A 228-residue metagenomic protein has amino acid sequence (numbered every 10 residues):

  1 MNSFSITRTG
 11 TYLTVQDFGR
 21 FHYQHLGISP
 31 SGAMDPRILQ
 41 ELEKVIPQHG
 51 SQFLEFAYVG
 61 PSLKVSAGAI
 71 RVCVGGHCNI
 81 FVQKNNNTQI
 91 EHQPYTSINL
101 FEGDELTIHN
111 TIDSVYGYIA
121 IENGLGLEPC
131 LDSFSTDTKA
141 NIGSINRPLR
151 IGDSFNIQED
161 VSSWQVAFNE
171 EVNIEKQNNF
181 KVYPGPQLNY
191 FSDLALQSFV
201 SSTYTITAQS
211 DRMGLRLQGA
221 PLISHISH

Functional and structural regions predicted by a protein language model:
M1-H228: Conserved "landmark" site that anchors the functional core of diverse proteins
